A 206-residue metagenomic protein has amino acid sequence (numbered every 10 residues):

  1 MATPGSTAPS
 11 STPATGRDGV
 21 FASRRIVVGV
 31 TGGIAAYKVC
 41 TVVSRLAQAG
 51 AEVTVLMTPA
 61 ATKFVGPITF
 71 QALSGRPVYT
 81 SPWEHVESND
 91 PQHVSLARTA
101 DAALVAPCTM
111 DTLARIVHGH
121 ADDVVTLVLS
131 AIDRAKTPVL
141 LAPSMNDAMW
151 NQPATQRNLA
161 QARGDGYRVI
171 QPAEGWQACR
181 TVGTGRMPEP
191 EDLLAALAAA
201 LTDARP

Functional and structural regions predicted by a protein language model:
M1-L141, D147-P206: A cross-family phosphate/adenosyl-ligand binding-site feature
